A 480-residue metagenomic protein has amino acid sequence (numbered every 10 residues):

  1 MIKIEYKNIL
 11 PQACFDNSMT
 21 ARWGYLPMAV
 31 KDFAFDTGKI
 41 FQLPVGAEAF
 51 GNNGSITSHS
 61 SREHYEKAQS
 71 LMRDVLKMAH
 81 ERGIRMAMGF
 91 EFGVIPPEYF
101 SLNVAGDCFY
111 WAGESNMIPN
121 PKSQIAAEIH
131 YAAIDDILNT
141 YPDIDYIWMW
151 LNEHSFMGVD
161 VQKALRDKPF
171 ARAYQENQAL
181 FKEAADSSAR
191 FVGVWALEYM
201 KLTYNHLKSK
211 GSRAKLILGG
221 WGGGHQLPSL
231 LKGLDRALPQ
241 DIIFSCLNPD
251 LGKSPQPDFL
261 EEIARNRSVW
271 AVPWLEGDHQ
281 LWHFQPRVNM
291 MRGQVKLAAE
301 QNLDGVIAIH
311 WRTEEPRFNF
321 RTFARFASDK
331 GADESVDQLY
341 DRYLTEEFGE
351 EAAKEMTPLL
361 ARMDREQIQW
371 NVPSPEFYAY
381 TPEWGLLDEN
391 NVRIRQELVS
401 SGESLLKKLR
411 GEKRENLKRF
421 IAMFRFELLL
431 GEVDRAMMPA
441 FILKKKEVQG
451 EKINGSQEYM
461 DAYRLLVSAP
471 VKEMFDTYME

Functional and structural regions predicted by a protein language model:
M1-I125, P142-D143, W270-P273: Feature activates predominantly on carbohydrate-active enzymes
L10, K77, I95, M117 (+7 more regions): Substrate-binding groove of N-acetylhexosamine-processing glycoside hydrolases
Y99, G158-D160: Outer-membrane beta-barrel proteins
A105-D107, L165-K168: Flexible, surface-exposed loop regions and adjacent strand-edge segments of Gram-negative outer-membrane beta-barrel
I144-D145, D304: Short acidic/polar active-site loop segments enriched in Thr and Asp
